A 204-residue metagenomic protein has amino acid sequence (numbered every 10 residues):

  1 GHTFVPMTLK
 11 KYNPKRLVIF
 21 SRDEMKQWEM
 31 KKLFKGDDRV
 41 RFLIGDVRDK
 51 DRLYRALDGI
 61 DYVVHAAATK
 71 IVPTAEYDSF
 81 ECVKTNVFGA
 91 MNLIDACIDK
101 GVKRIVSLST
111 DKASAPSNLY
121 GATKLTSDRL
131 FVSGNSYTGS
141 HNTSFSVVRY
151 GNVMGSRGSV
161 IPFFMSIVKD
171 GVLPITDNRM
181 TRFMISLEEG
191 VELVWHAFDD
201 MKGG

Functional and structural regions predicted by a protein language model:
G1-N13: Canonical Rossmann dinucleotide-binding motif of NAD(H)/NADP(H)-dependent dehydrogenases/reductases, specifically
N13-W28: Conserved glycine-rich Rossmann-like NAD(P)H-binding loop of the short-chain dehydrogenase/reductase
S21, L43-I44, K84: Conserved residues in the N-terminal Rossmann fold of short-chain dehydrogenase/reductase
M25, R48, T181: Adenine-nucleotide cofactor-binding loop residues
K35, R41-Y62: Conserved Rossmann-fold cofactor-binding substructure of NAD(P)-dependent oxidoreductases
F42, C82, I105, F145-V148: Hydrophobic/aromatic anchor residues within beta-strands of the central parallel beta-sheet of Rossmann-like
H65, T69-R129, S133: Conserved Rossmann-fold NAD(P)-dependent oxidoreductase catalytic core, especially the SDR/UDP-sugar
L119-Y120, L125-K202: NAD(P)-dependent short-chain dehydrogenase/reductase
